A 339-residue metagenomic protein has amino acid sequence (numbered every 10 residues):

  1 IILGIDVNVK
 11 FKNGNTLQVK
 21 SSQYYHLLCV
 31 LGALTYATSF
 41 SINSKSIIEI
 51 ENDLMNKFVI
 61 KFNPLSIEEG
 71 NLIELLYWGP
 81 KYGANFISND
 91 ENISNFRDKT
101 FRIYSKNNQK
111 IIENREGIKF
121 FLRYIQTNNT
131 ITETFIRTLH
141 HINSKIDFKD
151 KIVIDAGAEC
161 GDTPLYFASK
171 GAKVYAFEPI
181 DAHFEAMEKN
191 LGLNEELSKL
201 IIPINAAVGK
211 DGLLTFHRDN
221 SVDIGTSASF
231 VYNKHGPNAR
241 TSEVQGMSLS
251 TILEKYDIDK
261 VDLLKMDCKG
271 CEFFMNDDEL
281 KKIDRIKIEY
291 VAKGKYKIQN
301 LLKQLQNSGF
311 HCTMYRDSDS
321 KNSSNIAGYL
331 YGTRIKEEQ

Functional and structural regions predicted by a protein language model:
I1-Q339: Phosphate/nucleotide-binding beta-alpha loop and adjacent structural elements of enzyme active sites
